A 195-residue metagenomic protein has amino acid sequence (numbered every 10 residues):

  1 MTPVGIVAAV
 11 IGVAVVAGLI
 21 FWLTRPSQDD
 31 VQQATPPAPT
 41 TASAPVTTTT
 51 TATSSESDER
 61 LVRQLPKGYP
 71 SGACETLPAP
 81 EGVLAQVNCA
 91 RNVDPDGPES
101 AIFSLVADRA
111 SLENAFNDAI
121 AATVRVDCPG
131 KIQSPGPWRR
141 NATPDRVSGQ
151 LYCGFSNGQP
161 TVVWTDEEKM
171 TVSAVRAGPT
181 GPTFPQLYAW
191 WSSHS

Functional and structural regions predicted by a protein language model:
M1-T40: Hydrophobic single-pass membrane-targeting/anchoring helices
D30-S100, Y188-S195: Extracytoplasmic low-complexity, Pro/Thr/Ser/Ala/Gly-rich segments that lie immediately after a secretion/anchoring
R60, Q64, S111-D118, Q186: Extracytoplasmic/secreted proteins, especially bacterial periplasmic and envelope-associated proteins
A73-P80, D127-W138: Short glycine-rich, low-complexity/disordered patches
E81-L84, D96-F103, P135-W138, P160-V163: Extracellular/mature segments of secreted proteins
P95-F116, T171-A177: A short acidic-to-branched-hydrophobic micro-motif
L112-S134: Conserved polar/disulfide-associated segments of primarily extracytoplasmic proteins
I132-S195: Extracellularly exposed regions in secreted/surface proteins, prominently low-complexity, repeat-rich
